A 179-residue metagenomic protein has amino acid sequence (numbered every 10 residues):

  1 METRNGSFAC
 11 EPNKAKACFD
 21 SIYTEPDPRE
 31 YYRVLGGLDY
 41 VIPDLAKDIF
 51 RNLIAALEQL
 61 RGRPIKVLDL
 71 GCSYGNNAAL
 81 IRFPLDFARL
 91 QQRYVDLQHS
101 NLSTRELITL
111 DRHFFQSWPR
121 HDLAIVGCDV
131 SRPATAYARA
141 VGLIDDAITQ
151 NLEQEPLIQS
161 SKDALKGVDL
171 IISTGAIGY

Functional and structural regions predicted by a protein language model:
E2-K66, N76, L80-L97: Class I SAM-dependent methyltransferase Rossmann-like catalytic core, especially the SAM/SAH-binding loop
Y23-P28, I108-H113, K162-A164: Short amphipathic alpha-helical segments, especially helix-boundary/capping motifs
L60-P64, Q116-D122, A164-L165: Short helix-terminating capping/connector loops at secondary-structure junctions
I65, D145, K166-D169: Conserved acidic residues
L68-G71: Conserved S-adenosyl-L-methionine
G75-P156: Class I SAM-dependent methyltransferase SAM/SAH-binding core
I158-L170: A short acidic, Gly/Pro-enriched loop at the edge of an enzyme's catalytic core that lines a small-molecule cofactor
V168-Y179: A short SAM/SAH-binding and catalytic strip from SAM-dependent methyltransferases
